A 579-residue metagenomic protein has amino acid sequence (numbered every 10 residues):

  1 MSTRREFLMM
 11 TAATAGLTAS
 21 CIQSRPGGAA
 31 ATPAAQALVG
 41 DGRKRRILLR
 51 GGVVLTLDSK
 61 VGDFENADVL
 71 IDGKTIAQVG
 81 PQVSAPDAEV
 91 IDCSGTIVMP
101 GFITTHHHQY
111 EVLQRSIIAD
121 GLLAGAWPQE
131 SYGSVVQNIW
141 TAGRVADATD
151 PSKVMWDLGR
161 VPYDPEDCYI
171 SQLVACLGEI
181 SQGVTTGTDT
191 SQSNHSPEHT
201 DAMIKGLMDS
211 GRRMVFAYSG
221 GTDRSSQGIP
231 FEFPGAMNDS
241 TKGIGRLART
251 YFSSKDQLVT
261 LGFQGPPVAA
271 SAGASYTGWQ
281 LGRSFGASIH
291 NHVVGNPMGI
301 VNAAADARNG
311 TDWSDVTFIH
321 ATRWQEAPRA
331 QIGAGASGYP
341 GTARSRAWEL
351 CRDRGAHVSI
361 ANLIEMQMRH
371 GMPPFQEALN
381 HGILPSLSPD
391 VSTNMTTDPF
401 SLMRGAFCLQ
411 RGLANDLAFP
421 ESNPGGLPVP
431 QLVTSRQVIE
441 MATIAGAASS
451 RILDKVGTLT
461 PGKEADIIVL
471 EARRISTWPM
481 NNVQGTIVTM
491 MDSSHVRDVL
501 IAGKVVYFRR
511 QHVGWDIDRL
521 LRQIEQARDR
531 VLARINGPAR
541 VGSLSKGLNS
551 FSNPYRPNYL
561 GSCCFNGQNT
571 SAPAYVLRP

Functional and structural regions predicted by a protein language model:
S2-A67, D72, Q82, Q437-P579: Active-site microenvironment of metallo-dependent hydrolases
L38, S193-R346: Metal-coordinating catalytic core of metallo-dependent amide/deamination hydrolases
K44-R50, I71, S84-V135, E166 (+2 more regions): Replace "His-x-His-based motif
L113-C168, D223-M237, P297-T317, P328-G341 (+2 more regions): Active-site gating loops and adjacent loop-to-helix segments of metal-dependent hydrolytic enzymes
I117-T190, H195-R212, T241-K255, E525-A527: Alpha-helical scaffold segments that flank or form the walls of functional sites
R283-A287, G310-V316, R352-S359, N380-P385: Glycine-enriched alpha-helix->loop->beta-strand junction motifs that scaffold or abut catalytic
G310, P374-R474, T489-M490: His/Asp/Glu-enriched, well-ordered alpha-helical/loop segment that forms or immediately abuts the divalent-metal
